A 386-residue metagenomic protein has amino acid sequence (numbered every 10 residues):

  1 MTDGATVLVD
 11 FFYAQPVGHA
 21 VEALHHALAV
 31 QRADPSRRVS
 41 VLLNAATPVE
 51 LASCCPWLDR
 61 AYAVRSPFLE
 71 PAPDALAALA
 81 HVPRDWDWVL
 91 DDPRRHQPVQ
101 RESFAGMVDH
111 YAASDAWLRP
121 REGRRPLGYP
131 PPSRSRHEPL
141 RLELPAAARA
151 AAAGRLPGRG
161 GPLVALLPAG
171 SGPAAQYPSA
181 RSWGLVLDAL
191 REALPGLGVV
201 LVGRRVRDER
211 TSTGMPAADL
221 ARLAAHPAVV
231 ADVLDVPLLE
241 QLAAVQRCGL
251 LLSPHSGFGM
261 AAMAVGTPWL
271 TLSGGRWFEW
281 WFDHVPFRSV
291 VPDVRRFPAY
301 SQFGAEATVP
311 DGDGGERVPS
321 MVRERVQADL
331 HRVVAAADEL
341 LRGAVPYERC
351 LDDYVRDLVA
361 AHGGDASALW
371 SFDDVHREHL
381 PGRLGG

Functional and structural regions predicted by a protein language model:
T2-R119, E240-L242, G259: Active-site and donor-binding regions of nucleotide-sugar-utilizing enzymes
L8-F11, D92-V108, A151-A218, G275-W277 (+1 more regions): Active-site donor-nucleotide binding/catalytic segment of nucleotide-sugar enzymes
D34-P35, P56, R159, L194 (+1 more regions): A structural signal for short coil/turn segments at secondary-structure junctions
S36-S40, L163, L197-V199, P268-L270 (+1 more regions): Hydrophobic anchor at the start of a short beta-strand that flanks the dinucleotide cofactor-binding loop
L42, V64, D92, V202 (+3 more regions): Generic beta-sheet signal
T47, Y177-G275, E279: Donor-binding and catalytic core of enzymes assembling or modifying cell-surface/extracellular glycoconjugates
L58-A150, G160-A169, P173, R276-V285 (+1 more regions): Conserved nucleotide-diphosphate donor binding/catalytic pocket of glycan-assembly enzymes
P120-R155, V285-G386: Leloir-type glycosyltransferase catalytic cores
